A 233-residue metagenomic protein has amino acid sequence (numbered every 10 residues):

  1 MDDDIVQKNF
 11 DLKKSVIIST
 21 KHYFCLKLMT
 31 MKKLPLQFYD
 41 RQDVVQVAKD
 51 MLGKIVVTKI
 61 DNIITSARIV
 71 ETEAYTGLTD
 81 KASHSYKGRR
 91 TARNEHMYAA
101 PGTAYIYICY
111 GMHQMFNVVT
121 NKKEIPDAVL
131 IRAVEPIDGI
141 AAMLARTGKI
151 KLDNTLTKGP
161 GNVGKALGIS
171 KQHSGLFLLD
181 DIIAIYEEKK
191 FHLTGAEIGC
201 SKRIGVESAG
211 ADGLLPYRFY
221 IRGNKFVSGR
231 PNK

Functional and structural regions predicted by a protein language model:
D2-V6, D11, V16: Acidic, Ala/Val/Gly-enriched low-complexity intrinsically disordered segments
T20, T30-K233: Conserved, well-structured core segments that form or line functional sites
